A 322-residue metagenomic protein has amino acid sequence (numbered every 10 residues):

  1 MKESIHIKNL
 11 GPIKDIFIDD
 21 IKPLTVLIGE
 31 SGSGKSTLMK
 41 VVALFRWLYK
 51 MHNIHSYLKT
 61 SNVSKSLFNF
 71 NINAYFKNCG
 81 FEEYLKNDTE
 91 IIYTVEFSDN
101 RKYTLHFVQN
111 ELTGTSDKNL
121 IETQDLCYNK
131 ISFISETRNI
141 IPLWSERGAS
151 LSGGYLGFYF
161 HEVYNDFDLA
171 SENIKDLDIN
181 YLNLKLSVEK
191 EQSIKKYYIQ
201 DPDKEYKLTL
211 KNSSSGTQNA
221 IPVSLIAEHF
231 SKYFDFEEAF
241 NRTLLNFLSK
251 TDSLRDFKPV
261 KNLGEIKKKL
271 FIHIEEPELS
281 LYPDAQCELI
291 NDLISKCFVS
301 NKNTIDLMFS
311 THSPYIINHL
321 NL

Functional and structural regions predicted by a protein language model:
M1-L182, S187-K190, K302-T304, N318-L322: P-loop NTPase switch/coupling surface
M1-M51, D201-L322: Switch/communication elements of ASCE P-loop NTPase nucleotide-binding domains
I140, F160, Y181-I221: A structural/positional concept
N173-K196, I226-R242: The feature marks a conserved, polyanion-engaging helical scaffold used by nucleic-acid processing enzymes and innate
